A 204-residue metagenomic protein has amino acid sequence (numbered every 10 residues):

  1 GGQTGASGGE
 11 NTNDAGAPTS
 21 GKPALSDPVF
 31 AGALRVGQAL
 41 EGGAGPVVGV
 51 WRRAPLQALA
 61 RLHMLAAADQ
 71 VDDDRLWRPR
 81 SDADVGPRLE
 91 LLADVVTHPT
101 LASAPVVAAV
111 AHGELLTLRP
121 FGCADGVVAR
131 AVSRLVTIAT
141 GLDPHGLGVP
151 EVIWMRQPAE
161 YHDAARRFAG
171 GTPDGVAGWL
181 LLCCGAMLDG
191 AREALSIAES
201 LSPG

Functional and structural regions predicted by a protein language model:
G1-G204: FIC/Doc superfamily catalytic core
